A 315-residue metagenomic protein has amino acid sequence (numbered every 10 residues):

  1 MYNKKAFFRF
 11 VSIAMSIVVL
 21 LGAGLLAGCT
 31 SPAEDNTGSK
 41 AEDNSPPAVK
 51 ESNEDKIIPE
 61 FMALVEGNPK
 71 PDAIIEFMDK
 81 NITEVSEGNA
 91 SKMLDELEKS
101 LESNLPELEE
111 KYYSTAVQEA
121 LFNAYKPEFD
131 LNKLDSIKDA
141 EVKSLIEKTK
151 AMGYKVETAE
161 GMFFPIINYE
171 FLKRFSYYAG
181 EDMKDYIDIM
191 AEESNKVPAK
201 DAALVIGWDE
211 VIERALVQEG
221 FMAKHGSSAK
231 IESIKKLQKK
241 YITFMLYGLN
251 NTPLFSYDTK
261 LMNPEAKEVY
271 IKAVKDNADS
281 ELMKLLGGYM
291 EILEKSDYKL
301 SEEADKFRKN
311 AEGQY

Functional and structural regions predicted by a protein language model:
M1-A27: Sec-dependent bacterial lipoprotein signal peptides
G24-N44: Bacterial lipoprotein signal-peptidase II cleavage site
K40-F164: N-terminal Sec/ER secretory leader and immediately downstream segment of secreted/extracellular precursors
V65, E219-G226, I242, V274 (+1 more regions): A conserved position within tetratricopeptide repeats
Y113-E219, K224-H225: Long amphipathic alpha-helical segments with strong coiled-coil/leucine-zipper propensity
R174-Y178, F221-S233, A273-M283: Short solvent-exposed coil/turn linkers within tandem alpha-helical repeat scaffolds
D201-W208, L249-K260: Short coil/turn connectors between adjacent alpha-helices in alpha-solenoid helical repeat scaffolds
T243-F244, T252-Y315: A cross-kingdom marker for long, charged
